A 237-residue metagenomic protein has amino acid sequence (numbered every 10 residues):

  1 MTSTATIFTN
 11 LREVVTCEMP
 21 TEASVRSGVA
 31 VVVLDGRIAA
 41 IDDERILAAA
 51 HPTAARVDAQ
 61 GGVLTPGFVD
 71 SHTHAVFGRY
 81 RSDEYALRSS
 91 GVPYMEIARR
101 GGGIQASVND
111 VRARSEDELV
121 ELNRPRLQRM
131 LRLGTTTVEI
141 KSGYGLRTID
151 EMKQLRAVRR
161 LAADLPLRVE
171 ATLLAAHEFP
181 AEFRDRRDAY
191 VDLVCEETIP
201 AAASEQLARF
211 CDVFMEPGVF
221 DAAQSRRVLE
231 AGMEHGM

Functional and structural regions predicted by a protein language model:
M1-A50: N-terminal metal-binding scaffold of metallo-dependent hydrolase/deaminase domains
S3, I7, P52, L131-G134 (+1 more regions): Short loop/turn motifs at secondary-structure junctions
I7, A54-D58, A171: Conserved beta-strand scaffold positions in the cores of enzyme catalytic domains, especially in NTP/NDP-utilizing
L11, V31, G36, G61 (+5 more regions): Divalent metal-coordination and catalytic microenvironments
V29, D35-A50, A54-F68, E121 (+2 more regions): Gly/lys/ser-thr-rich phosphate-binding loops in alpha/beta enzymes that coordinate phosphoanhydride or phosphate groups
R56-L122: Metal-associated gating/positioning segment near the N- to mid-region
E96-R99, L131-R132, R168-E170: Short, flexible active-site-proximal loops enriched in glycine and acidic residues
S107-L122, Q128, T136-M237: Metal-coordinating catalytic core of metallo-dependent amide/deamination hydrolases
